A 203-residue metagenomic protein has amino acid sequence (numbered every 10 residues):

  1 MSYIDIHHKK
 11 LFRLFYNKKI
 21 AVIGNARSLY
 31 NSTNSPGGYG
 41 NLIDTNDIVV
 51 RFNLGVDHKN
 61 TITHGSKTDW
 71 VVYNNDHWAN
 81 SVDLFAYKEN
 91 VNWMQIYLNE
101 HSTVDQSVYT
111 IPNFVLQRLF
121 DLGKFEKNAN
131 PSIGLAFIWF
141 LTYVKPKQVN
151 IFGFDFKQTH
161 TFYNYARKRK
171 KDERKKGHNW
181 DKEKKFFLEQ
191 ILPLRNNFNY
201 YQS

Functional and structural regions predicted by a protein language model:
M1-S203: Metal-ion/cofactor- or nucleotide/acyl-coenzyme-handling active-site neighborhoods
